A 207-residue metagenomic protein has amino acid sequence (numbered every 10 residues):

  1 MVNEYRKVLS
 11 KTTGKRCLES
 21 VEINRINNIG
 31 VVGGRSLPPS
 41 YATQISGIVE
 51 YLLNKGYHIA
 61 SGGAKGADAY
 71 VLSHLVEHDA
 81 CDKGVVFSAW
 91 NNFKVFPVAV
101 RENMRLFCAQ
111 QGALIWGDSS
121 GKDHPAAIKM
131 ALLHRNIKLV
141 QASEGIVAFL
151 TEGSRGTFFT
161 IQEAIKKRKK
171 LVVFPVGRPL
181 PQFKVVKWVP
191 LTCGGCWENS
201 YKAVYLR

Functional and structural regions predicted by a protein language model:
M1: Non-catalytic, low-structured ubiquitin/UBL-interacting segments
E4-N28, R35-G195: Acidic/glycine-enriched connector segments
I23-N27, N199-R207: Domain-scale detector for complete catalytic domains at protein termini or as standalone homologs
